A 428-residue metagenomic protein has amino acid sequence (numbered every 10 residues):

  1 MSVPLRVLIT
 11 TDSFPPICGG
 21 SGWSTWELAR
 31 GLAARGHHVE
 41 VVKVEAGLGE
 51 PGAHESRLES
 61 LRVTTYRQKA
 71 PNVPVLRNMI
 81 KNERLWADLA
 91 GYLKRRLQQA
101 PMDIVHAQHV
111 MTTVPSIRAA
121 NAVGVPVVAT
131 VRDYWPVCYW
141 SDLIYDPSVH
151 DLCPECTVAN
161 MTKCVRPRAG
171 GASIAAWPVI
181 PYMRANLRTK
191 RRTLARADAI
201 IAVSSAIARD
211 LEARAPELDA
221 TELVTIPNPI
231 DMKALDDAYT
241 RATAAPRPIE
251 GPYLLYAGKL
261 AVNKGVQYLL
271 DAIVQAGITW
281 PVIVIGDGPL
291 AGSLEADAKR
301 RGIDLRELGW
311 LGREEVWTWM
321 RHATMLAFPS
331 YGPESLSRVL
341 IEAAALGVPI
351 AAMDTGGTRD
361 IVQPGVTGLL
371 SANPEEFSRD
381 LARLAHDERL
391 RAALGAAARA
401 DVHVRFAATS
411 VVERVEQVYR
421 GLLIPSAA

Functional and structural regions predicted by a protein language model:
W23, P252, Y256-Q275, P289-G292 (+1 more regions): A conserved mid-protein helix/loop that constitutes part of the nucleotide-sugar donor-binding site
A122, W135, S148-I200: Membrane-proximal helix-turn-helix segments that form the acceptor-binding/catalytic region of lipid-linked
A206, P229: Carbohydrate-associated surface elements
S293-E314: Nucleotide-activated donor-binding/catalytic signature segment of Leloir-type glycosyltransferases, i.e., the conserved
W310-L311, T318-A323: Short alpha-helical donor nucleotide-sugar binding micro-motif in glycosyltransferases
M325, P349-A352: Short hydrophobic beta-strand element within catalytic cores of glycosyltransferases and related nucleotide-activated
Q363-E375, R383-R389: Conserved acidic donor-binding segment of nucleotide-sugar-dependent glycosyltransferases
R383, L390-R405, V411-Q417: A short, well-ordered alpha-helix in the C-terminal region of glycosyltransferases
